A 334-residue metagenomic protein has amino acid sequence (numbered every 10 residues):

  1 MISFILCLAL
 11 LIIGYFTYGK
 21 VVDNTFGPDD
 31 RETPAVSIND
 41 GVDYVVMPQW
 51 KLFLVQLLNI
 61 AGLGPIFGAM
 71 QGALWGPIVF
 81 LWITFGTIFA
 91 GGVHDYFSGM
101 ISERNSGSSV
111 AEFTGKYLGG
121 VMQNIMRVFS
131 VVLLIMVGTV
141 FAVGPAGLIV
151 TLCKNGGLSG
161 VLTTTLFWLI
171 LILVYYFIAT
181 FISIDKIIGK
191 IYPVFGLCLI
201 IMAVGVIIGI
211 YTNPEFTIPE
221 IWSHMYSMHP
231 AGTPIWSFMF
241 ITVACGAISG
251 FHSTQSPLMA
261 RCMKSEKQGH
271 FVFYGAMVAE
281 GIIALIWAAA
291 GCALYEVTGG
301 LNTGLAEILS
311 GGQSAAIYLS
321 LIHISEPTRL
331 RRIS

Functional and structural regions predicted by a protein language model:
I2-G19, G72-S102: Extracellular loop-to-transmembrane helix junctions
I5, M126-L133, C153-S183, L199-M202: Transmembrane alpha-helical segments of multi-pass small-molecule transport proteins
C7-T17, S130, L134-G138, G196-P214 (+1 more regions): Selective recognition of specific alpha-helical transmembrane segments in multi-pass small-molecule
L10-I66, C262: Membrane-interface "cap" regions at the ends of multi-pass membrane proteins
I38-K51, L57, E103-L134, S325: Transmembrane-helix boundary/entry motifs in multi-pass membrane transporters
P48-G64, I207-E215, M225-A290, S325 (+1 more regions): Hydrophobic, membrane-embedded alpha-helices of multi-pass small-molecule transporters
G138-G156, F167-W168, T180, L199-Y226: Hydrophobic alpha-helical segments and their helix-loop junctions in multi-pass secondary transporters
S320-S334: Residue-level detector of conserved catalytic or cofactor/ligand-binding positions in enzyme active sites
